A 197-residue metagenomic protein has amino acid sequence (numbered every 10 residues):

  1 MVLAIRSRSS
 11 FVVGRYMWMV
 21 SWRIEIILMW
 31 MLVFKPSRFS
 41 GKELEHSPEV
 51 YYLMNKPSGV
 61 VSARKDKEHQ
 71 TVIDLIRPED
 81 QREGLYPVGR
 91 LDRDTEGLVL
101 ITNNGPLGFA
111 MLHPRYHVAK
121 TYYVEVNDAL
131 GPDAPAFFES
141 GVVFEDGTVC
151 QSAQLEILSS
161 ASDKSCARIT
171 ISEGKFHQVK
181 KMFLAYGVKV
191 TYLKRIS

Functional and structural regions predicted by a protein language model:
M1-S197: Basic, flexible Lys/Arg- and Gly-enriched helix-loop patches that mediate nucleic-acid binding at interfaces with rRNA
